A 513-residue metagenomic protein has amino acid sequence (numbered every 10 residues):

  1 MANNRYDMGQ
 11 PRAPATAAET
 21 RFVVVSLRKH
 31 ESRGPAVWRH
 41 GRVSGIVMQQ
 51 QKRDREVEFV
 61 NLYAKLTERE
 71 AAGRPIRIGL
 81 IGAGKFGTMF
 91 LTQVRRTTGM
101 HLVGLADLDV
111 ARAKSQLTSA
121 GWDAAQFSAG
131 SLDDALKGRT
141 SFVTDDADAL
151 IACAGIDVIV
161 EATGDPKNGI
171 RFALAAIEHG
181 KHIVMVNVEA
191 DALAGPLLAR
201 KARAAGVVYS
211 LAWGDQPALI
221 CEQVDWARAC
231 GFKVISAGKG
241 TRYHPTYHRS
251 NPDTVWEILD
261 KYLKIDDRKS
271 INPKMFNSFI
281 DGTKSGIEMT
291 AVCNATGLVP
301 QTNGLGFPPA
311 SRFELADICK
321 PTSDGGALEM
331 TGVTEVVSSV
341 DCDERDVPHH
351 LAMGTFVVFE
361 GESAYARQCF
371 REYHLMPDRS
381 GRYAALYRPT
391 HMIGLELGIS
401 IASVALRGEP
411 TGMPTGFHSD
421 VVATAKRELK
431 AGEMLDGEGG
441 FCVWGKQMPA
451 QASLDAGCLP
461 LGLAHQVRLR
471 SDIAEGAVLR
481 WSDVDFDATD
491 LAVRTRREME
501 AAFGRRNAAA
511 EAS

Functional and structural regions predicted by a protein language model:
N4-D7, V23-V25, E31, G41: Short hydrophobic alpha-helical segments enriched in small aliphatic residues
K29, V43, V47-A175: N-terminal glycine-/serine-/threonine-rich beta1-alpha1-beta2 phosphate-ribose binding loop of Rossmann-like
F59-T67, K261-A512: C-terminal catalytic/substrate-binding lobe primarily of soluble NAD(P)-dependent oxidoreductases
L108, G164, V188-D191, G214-D215 (+3 more regions): Short, ordered loop/turn segments at secondary-structure junctions
I170-A175, H179, V188-V207: Rossmann-fold NAD(P)-binding glycine/threonine-rich loop
H182-V184: A short hydrophobic/small-residue beta-strand
A202-R203, S210-S278: Rossmann-like NAD(P)H-binding beta-loop-alpha module
